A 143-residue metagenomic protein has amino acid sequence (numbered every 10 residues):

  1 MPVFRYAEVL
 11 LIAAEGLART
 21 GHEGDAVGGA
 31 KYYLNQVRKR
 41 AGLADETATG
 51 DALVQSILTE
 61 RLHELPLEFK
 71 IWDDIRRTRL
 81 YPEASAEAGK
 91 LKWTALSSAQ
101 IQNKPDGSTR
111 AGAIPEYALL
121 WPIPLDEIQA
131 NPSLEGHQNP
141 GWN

Functional and structural regions predicted by a protein language model:
M1-N143: Acidic/polar-rich alpha-helix caps and helix-coil junctions
